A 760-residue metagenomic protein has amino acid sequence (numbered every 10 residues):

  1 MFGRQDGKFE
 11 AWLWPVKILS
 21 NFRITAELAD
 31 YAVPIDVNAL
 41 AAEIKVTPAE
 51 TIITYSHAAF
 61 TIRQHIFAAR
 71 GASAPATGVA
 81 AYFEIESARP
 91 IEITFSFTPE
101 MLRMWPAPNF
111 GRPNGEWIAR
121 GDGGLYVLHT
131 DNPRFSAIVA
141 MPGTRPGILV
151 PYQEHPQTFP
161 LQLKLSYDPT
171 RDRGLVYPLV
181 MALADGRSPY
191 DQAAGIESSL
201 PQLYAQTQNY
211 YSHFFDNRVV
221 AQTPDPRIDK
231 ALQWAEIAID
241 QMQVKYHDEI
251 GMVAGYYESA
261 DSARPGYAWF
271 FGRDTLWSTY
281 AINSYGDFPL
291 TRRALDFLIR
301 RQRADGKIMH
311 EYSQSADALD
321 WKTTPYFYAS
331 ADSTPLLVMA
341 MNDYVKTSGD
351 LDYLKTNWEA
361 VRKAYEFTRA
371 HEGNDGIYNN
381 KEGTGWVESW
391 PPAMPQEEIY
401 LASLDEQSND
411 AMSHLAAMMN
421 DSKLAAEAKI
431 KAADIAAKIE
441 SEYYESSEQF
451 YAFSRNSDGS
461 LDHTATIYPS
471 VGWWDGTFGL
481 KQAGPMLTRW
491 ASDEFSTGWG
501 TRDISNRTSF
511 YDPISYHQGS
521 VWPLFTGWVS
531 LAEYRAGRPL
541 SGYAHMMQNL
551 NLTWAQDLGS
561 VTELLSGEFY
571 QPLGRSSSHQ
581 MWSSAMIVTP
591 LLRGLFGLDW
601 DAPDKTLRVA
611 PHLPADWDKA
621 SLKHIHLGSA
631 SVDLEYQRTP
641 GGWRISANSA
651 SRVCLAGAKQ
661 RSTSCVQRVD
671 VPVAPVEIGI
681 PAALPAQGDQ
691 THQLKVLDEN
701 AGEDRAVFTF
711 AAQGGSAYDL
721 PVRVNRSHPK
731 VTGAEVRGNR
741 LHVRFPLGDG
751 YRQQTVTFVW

Functional and structural regions predicted by a protein language model:
M1-G3, D462-D493, V521-H545, S577-M586 (+1 more regions): Aromatic (Trp/Tyr) and acidic
M1-T51, A72-V79, E86, I91-P106 (+3 more regions): Accessory carbohydrate-recognition regions in carbohydrate-active enzymes
P15-N21, E27-A72, W528, A532-N739 (+1 more regions): Non-catalytic C-terminal accessory modules of carbohydrate-active enzymes
F60-I62, F67-G266, K346, L351-Y353 (+5 more regions): Acidic/polar, glycine-enriched structural segments that form the non-catalytic walls/loops of the carbohydrate-binding
E86-S87, F110, P169, Y204-Y210 (+6 more regions): Aromatic-rich carbohydrate-recognition surfaces in CAZymes
R89-F97, D405, L655-A656, Y718-V722: Short, hydrophobic/aromatic beta-strand segments
V220-L232, I282-L295, Y344-R362, S413-D434 (+3 more regions): Structural helix-adjacent loops and short alpha-helical linkers that scaffold large soluble proteins
Q222-F270, R293-A329, T334, E366-E397 (+3 more regions): Extended glycan-interaction surfaces of carbohydrate-active proteins
